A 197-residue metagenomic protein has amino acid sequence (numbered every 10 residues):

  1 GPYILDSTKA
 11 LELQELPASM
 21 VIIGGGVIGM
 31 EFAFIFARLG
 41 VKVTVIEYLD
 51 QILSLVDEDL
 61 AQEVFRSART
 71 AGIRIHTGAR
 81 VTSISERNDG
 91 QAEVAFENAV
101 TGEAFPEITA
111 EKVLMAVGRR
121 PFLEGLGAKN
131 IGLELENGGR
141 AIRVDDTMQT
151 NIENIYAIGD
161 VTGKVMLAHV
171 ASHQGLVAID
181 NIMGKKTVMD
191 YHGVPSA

Functional and structural regions predicted by a protein language model:
P2-L16, I108, K112-V188: FAD-site-proximal beta/loop scaffold in flavoenzymes
P2-Y3, S19-V21, K42-T44, I73-R74 (+3 more regions): Structural motif
Q14-Y48, L53-V56: Rossmann-like NAD(P)H-binding beta-loop-alpha module
M20-V21, G25, D160-M166, S196-A197: Short beta-strand and adjoining strand-loop segment in the mid-core of the Rossmann-like NAD(P)-dependent dehydrogenase
L39-D146: A Rossmann-like FAD-binding core segment of flavoenzymes
M189-A197: Short, intrinsically disordered, charge-balanced linker/junction segments flanking boundaries in proteins
